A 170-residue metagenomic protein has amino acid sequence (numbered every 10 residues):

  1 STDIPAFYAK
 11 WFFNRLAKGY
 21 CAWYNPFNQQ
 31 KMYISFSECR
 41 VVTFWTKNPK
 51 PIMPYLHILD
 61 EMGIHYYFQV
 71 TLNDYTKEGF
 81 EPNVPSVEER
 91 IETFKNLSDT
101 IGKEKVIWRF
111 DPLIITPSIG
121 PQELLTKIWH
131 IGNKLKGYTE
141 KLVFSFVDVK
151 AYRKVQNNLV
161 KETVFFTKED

Functional and structural regions predicted by a protein language model:
S1-F80, V87-K103: Conserved Radical SAM active-site core
F12-F13, H57-L59, P121-L124, N157-N158: Short, glycine/charged-enriched secondary-structure capping and boundary segments
Q30, D60-M62, S86, L124-I128 (+1 more regions): Generic alpha-helical propensity signal that fires on short helical segments and nearby coil/disordered stretches
K47-I52, L125-G137, T163-E169: Short, Lys/Arg-enriched charge-dense amphipathic segments
T76-V84, P112-Q122, N158-E169: Surface-exposed cleft-lining segments at the edges of enzyme active sites
E89-Q156: Conserved C-terminal portion of the radical SAM core fold that forms the substrate/S-adenosylmethionine-binding
